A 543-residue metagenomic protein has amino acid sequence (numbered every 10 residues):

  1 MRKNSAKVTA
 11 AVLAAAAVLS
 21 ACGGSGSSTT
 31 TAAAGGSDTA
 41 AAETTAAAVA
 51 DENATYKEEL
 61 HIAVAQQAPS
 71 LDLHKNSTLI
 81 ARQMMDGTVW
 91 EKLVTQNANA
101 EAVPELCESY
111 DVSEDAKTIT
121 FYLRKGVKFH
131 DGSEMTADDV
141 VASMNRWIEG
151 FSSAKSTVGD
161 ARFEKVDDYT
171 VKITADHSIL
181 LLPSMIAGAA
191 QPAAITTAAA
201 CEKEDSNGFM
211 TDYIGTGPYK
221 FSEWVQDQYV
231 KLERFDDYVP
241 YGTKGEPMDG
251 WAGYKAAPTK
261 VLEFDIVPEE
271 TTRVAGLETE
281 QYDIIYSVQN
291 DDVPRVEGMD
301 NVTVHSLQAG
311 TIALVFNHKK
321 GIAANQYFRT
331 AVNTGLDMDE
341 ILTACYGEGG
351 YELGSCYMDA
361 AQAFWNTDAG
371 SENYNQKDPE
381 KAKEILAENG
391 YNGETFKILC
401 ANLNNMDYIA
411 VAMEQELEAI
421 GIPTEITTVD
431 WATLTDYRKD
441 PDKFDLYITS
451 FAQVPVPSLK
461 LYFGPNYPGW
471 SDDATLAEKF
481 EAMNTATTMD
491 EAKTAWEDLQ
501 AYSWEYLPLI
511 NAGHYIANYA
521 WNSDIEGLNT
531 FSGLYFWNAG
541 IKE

Functional and structural regions predicted by a protein language model:
A63-E114, N145, I214, N511 (+1 more regions): N-terminal lobe/hinge region of extracytoplasmic solute-binding protein
V64-M84, L106-E108, S133, L181-P192 (+2 more regions): A structural "hinge/loop" feature
M84-M85, V225, Y229-V230, Q308 (+3 more regions): Detector for C-terminal structural segments
E108-S153, V166, K172, I322-A324: Aromatic- and charge-enriched surface segment that lines or borders ligand/interaction sites
D111, D115, S156-E202, N207-V225: Surface-exposed binding/hinge segments that line and control ligand-binding clefts or catalytic entry sites
T136-S143, T170-K172, G217-P218, A256-V261 (+4 more regions): Alpha-helical secondary-structure segments
Y219, Y351-E388, N405-M406: Structural transition elements
P240-P294, P423: Ligand-site clamp/hinge motif
